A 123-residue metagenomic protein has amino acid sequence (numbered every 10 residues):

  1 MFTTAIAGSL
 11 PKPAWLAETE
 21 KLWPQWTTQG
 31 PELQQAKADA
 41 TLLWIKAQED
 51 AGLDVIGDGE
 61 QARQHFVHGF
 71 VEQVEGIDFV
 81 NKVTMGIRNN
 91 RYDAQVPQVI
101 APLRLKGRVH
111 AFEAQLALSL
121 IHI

Functional and structural regions predicted by a protein language model:
M1-I121: Domain-level signal for soluble alpha/beta catalytic cores
